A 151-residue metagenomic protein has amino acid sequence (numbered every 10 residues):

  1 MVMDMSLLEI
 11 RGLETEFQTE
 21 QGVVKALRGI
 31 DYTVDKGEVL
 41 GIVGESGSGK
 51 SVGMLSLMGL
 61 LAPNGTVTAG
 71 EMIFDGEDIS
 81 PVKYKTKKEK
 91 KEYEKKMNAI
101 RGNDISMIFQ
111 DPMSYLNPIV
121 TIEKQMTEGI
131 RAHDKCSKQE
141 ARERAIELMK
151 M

Functional and structural regions predicted by a protein language model:
M1-M151: ABC transporter nucleotide-binding domains
